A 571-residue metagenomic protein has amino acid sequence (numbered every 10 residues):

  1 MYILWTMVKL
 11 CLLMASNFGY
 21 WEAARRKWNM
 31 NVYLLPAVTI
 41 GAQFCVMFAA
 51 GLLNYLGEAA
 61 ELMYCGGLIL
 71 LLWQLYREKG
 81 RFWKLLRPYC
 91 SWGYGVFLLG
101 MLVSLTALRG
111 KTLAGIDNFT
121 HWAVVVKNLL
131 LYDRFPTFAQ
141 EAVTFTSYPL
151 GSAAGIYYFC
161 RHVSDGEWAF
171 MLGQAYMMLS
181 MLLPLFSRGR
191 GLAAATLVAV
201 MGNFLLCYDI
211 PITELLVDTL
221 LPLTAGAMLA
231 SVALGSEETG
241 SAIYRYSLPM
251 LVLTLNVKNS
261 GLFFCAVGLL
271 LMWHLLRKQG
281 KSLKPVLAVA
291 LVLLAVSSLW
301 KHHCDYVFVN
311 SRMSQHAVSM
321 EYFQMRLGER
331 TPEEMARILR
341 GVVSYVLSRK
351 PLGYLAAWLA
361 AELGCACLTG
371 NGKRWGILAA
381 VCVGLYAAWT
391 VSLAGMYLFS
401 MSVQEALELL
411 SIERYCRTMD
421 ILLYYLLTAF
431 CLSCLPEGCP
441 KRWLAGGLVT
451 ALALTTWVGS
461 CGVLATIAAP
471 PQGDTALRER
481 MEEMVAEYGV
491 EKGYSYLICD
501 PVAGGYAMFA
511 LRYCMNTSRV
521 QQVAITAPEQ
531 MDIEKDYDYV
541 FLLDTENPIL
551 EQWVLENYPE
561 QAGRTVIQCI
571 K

Functional and structural regions predicted by a protein language model:
M1-R87: Membrane-embedded, hydrophobic transmembrane alpha-helices
S16-R26, A175-R190, W273, P351-A380: Hydrophobic, aromatic-rich transmembrane alpha-helices and their immediate juxtamembrane boundary segments
C45-L52, I243-N259, C265-L270: Membrane-interface alpha helices of multi-pass inner-membrane proteins
L72-P88, F264-V292, R519: Perimembrane helix-loop-helix junctions
S104, R109-L113, G155, H274-A366: Membrane-lumen/periplasm interface segments of specific transmembrane helices in polyprenyl phosphate-linked
K111-V125, L131-G155: Extracytoplasmic catalytic/substrate-binding loops of multi-pass membrane glycan-assembly enzymes
K127, V217-A225, F263, V403-S433: Hydrophobic/aromatic-rich transmembrane helices and adjacent perimembrane loops
F308-R312, A451-F509: Membrane-embedded, lumen/periplasm-facing catalytic core of multi-pass transferases that use lipid-linked donors
